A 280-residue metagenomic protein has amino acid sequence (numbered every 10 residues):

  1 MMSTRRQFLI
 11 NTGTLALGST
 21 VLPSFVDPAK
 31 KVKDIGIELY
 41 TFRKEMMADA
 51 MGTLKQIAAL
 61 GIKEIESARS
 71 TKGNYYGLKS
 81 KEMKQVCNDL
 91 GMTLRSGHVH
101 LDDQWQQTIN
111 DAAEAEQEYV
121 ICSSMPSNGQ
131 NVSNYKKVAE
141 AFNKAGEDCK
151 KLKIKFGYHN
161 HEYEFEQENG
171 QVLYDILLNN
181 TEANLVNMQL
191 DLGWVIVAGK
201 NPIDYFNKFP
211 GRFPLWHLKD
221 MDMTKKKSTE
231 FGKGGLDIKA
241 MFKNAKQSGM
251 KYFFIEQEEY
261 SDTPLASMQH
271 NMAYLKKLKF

Functional and structural regions predicted by a protein language model:
M1-S19: N-terminal secretory signal peptides and thylakoid transit peptides that target proteins across membranes
T14, G18, T93-M188, V195 (+1 more regions): Active-site acidic/histidine proton-transfer and metal-coordination neighborhood in alpha/beta enzyme cores
P23-A48: C-terminal segment of N-terminal export signals and the immediately downstream linker at the start of the mature
I37, I57, I65, C87 (+7 more regions): Conserved, mostly hydrophobic/aromatic
Y40-F42, A68-K72, V99-D102, M125-P126 (+4 more regions): Active-site beta-loop-alpha junctions enriched in small/polar residues
M46, L54, Q167, W194-K251 (+2 more regions): Gly/Pro-rich active-site loop or hairpin
L54-A59, Y75-M92, Q106-Q117, N143-K151 (+3 more regions): Acidic (Asp/Glu)-rich catalytic clusters
L265-F280: C-terminal helical cap(s) of enzyme catalytic domains, especially alpha/beta-barrels
